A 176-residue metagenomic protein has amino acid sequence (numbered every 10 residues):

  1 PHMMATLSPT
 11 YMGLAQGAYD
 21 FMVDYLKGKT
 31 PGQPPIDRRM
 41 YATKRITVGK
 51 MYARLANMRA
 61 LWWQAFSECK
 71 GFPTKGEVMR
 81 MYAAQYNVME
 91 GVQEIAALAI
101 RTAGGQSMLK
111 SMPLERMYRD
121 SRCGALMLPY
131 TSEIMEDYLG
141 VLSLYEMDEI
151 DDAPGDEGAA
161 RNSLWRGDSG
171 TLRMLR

Functional and structural regions predicted by a protein language model:
P1-L55: Glycine-rich beta->alpha junctions and the first turn(s) of the following alpha-helix
G13, I46-A56, Y82, Y86-Q93 (+1 more regions): Generic structural signal for well-ordered, non-transmembrane alpha-helical segments in soluble/cytosolic regions
D24-L26, A60-Q64, Q93-E94: Extended, amphipathic, non-transmembrane alpha-helical segments
P31-P35, P73-E77, S111: Flexible, glycine/charged-enriched surface loops at secondary-structure junctions
A56-N87, I100-M108: C-terminal helix-coil-helix/basic helical segment that borders enzyme active sites and/or dimer interfaces and provides
A65-E68, N87, G91-T102, Q106 (+2 more regions): Hydrophobic alpha-helical segments
Q106-R176: Glycine-rich phosphate/cofactor-binding loops in nucleotide/flavin-utilizing enzymes
